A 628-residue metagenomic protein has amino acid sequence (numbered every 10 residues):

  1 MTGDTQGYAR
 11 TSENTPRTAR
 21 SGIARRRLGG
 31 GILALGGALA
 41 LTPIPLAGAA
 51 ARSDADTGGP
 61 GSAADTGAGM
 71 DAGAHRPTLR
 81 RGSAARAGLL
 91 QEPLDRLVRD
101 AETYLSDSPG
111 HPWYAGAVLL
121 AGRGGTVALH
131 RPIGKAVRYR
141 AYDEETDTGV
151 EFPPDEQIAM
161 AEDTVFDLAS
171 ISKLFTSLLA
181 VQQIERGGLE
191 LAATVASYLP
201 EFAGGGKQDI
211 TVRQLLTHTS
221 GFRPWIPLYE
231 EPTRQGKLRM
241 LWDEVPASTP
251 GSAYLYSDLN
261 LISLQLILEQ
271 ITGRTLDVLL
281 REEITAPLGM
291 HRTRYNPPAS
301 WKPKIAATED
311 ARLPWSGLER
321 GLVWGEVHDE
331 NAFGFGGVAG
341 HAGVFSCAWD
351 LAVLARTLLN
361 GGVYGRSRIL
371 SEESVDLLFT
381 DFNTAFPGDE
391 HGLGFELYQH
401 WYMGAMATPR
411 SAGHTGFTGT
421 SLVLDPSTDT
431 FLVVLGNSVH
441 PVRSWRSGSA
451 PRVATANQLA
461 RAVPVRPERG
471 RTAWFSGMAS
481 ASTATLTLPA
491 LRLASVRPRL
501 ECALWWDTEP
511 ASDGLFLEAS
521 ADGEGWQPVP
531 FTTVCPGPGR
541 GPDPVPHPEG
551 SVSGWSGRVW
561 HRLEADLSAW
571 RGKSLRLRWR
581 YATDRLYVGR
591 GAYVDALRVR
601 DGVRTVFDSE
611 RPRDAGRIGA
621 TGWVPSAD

Functional and structural regions predicted by a protein language model:
M1-I23, A34-L41: N-terminal secretory signal peptides
S21-G22, T42-R80: C-terminal segment of N-terminal export signals and the immediately downstream linker at the start of the mature
R25-G30: N-terminal export leaders
R80-S83, A159-D163, E244-P250, L261-I262 (+4 more regions): Flexible glycine/proline-enriched surface loops and loop-helix/loop-strand junctions
D95, L377-F382, A405-R410, F417-S421 (+2 more regions): Beta-sandwich/jellyroll recognition modules and their flexible linkers
D95-L105, L119, G125-V127, R131 (+4 more regions): Active-site SXXK
E102, S106-A159, L191, I226-E230 (+2 more regions): A short, well-structured edge-of-sheet supersecondary motif
R131-P132, A136-V150, G205-P409: Short, surface-exposed loop or secondary-structure junction motifs that flank catalytic or metal-binding residues
